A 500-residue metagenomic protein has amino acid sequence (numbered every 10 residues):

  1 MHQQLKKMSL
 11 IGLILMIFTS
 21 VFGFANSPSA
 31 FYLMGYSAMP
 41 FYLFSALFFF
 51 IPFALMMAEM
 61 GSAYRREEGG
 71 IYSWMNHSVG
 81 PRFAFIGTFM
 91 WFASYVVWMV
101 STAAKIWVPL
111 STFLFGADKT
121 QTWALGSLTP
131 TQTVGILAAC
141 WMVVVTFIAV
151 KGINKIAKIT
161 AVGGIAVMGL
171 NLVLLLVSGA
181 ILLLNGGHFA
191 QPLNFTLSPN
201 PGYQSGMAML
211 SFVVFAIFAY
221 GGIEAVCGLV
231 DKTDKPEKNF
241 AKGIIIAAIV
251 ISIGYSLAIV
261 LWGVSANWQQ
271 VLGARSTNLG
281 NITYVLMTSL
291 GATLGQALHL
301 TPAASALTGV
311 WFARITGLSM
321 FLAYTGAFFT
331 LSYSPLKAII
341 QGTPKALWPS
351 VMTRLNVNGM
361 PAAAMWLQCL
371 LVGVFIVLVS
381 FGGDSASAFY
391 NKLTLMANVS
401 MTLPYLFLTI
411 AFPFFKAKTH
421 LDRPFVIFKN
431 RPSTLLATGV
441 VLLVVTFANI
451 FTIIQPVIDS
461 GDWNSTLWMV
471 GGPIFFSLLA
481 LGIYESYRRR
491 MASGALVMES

Functional and structural regions predicted by a protein language model:
M1-P40, F44, F50-A58, Y64-R66 (+1 more regions): Membrane-interface "cap" regions at the ends of multi-pass membrane proteins
H2-K7, L355-N358, T402-I454: C-terminal membrane-solvent junction of multi-pass transporters and transport-like membrane proteins
S29-P40, T122-T131, N154-G163, F375-L408 (+2 more regions): Transmembrane helix-loop boundary segments of multi-pass membrane transporters
M39-P40, T122-L125, P130-Q132, A161-S305: Helix-loop-helix junctions that connect adjacent transmembrane segments in multi-pass membrane transporters
L55-M57, E67-A138, F328-P335: Hydrophobic transmembrane alpha-helices that form the core helical bundles of multi-pass secondary transporters
S73, I249-F328, P349-F389: TM-loop-TM module centered on a large, flexible mid-protein loop between adjacent transmembrane helices in multi-pass
M90-I106, A225-L229, A303-S350, Y405 (+1 more regions): Membrane-helix boundary/coupling elements in multi-pass transport proteins
G135-N185, I244-I249, T394-F407, N430-V440 (+2 more regions): Membrane-interface loop-to-helix entry segments
